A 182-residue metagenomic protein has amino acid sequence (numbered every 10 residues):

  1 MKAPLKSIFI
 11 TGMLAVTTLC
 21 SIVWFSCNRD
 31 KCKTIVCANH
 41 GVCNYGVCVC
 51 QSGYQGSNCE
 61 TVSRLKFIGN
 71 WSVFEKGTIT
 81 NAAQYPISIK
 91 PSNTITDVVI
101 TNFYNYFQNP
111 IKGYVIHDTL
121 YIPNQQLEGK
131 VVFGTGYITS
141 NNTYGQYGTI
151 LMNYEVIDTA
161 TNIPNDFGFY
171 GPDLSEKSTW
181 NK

Functional and structural regions predicted by a protein language model:
M1-C27: Sec-dependent bacterial lipoprotein signal peptides
N28-C32, C59-G69: Short domain-boundary/entry signatures in modular proteins, especially in secreted/extracellular architectures
K31-H40: Disulfide-braced loops of extracellular cysteine-rich modules
G41-S52: Extracellular cysteine-rich, disulfide-stabilized repeat modules
R64-A83, I100: Tryptophan-anchored aromatic micro-motifs
G77, Y114-K182: Beta-sheet ligand-binding and adhesion/scaffold domains
I79-N93, D97-Q108: Short helix-loop boundary/capping segments
